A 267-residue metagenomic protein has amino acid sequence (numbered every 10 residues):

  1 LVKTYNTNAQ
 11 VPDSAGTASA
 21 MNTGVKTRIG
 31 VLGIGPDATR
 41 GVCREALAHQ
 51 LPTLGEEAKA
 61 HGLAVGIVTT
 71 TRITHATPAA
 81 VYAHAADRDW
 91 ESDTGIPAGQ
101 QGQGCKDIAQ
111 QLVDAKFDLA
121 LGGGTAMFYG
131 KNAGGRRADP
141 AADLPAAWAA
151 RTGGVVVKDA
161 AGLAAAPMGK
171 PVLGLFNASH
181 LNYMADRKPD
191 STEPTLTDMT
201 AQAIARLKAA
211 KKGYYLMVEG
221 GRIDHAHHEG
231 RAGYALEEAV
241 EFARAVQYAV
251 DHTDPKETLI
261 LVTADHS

Functional and structural regions predicted by a protein language model:
L1-P171, S267: N-terminal catalytic scaffold of extracellular/periplasmic and nuclease hydrolases that process anionic headgroups
L47, Q101, T192-T200, E238-F242: Phosphate/oxyanion-binding active-site loops and adjacent basic polyanion-contact surfaces
P52, Y183-K188, T192-L196, A205: Cysteine endopeptidase catalytic domains of the caspase/legumain-like
V65, Y214, T258-I260: Hydrophobic anchor at the start of a short beta-strand that flanks the dinucleotide cofactor-binding loop
V68, G122-G123, F176-A178, M217-G221 (+2 more regions): Generic beta-strand/beta-sheet core signal
A76-A83, S179-S191, K212-G213, M217-V250: Active-site His/acidic residue clusters
D118-A120, W148, V157-F176, M199-G221: Active-site regions of oxyanion-processing enzymes, predominantly non-cytosolic
E241-S267: Metal-dependent active-site segment of extracytoplasmic phospho-/sulfohydrolases and closely related
